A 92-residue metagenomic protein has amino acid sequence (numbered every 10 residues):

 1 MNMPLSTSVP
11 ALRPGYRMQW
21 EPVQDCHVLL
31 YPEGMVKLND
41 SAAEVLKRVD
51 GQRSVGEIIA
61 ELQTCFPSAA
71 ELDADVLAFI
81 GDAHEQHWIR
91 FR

Functional and structural regions predicted by a protein language model:
M1-K47, R92: Acidic, low-complexity/disordered tracts enriched in E/D and polar residues
G34-R92: Long, charge-rich, low-complexity alpha-helical segments
